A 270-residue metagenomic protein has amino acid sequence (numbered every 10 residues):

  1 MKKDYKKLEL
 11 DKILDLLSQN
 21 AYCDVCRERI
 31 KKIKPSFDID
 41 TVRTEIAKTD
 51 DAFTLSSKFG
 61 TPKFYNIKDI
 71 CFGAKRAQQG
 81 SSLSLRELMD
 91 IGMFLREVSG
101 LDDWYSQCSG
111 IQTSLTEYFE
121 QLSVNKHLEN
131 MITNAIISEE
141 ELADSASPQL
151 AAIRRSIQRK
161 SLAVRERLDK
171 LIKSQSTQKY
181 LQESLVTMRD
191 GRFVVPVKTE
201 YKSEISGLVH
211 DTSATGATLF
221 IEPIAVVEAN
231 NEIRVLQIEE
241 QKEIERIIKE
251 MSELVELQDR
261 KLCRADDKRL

Functional and structural regions predicted by a protein language model:
M1-Q149, I153, A265-L270: Conserved amphipathic alpha-helical "coupling/scaffold" segments that transmit conformational changes between domains
T49, I132, I157-K160, V164-R167 (+3 more regions): Non-transmembrane amphipathic alpha-helical segments
S57, S106, I172-Q175, I244 (+2 more regions): Coiled-coil heptad-register positions
K75, I137, R165, D169-S176 (+3 more regions): Signal for well-folded cores of large energy- and translation-related assemblies
A151-Y201: Extended, Lys/Arg-enriched charged tracts that mediate electrostatic binding to polyanionic substrates
I153, I157-K160, E240, I244-I247 (+1 more regions): Intracellular alpha-helical coupling/juxtamembrane segments of multi-pass membrane proteins
L185, R189-F220, N230: SMC-family hinge/dimerization module
I224-E250: Internal alpha/beta scaffold segment
